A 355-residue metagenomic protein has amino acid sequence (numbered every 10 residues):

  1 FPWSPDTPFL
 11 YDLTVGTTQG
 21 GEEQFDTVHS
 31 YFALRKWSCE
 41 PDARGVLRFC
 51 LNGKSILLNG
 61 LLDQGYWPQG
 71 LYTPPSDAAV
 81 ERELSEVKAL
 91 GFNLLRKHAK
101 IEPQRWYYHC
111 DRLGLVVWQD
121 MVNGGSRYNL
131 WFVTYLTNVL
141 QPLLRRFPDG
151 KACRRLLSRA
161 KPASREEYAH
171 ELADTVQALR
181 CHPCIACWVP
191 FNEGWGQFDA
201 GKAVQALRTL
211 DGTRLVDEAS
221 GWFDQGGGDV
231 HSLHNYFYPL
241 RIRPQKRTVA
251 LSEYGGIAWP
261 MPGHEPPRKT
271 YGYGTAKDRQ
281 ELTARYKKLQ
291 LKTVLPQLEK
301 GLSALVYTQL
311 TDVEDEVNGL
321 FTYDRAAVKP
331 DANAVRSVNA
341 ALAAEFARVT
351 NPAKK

Functional and structural regions predicted by a protein language model:
F1-H109, L113-V117, E171, A186-C187 (+5 more regions): Secreted/periplasmic carbohydrate-active enzymes, especially glycoside hydrolases
D63-P74, Y135, V139-R146, Y273: Acidic/histidine-rich helix-loop elements that form or flank divalent-metal/phosphate-binding sites at the catalytic
I101-E102, G124, G221-F223, T311: Conserved beta-strand edge residues that scaffold enzyme active sites
R105, M121-N129: Short glycine/proline-centered loop/turn elements that form peptide/ligand docking sites
R112-G114, Y135-L136, L140-V230, V328: Active-site neighborhood of glycoside hydrolase catalytic domains
S126-R127, G196-F198, W259-M261, V313-V317: Short catalytic/ligand-binding loop motif for oxyanion handling, primarily in non-cytosolic enzymes, centered on
Y128-Q141, F346: Internal, charge-rich low-complexity segments
F191-V294, E299: Extracellular glycoside hydrolase catalytic/binding regions
